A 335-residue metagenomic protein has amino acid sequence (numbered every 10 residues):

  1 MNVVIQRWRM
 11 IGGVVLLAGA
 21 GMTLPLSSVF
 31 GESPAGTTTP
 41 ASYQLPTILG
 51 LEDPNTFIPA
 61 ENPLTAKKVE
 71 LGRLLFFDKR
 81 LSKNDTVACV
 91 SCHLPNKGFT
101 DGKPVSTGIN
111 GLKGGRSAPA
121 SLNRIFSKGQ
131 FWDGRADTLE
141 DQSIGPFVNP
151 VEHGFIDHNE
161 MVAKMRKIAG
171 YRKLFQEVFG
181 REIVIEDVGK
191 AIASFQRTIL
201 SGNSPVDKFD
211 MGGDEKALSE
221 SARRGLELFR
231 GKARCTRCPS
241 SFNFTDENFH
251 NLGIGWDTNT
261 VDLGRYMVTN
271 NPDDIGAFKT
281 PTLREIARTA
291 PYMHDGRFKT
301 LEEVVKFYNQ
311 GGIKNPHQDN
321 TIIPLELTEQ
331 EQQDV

Functional and structural regions predicted by a protein language model:
N2-G13, A18-V335: Periplasmic c-type cytochrome electron-transfer domains
